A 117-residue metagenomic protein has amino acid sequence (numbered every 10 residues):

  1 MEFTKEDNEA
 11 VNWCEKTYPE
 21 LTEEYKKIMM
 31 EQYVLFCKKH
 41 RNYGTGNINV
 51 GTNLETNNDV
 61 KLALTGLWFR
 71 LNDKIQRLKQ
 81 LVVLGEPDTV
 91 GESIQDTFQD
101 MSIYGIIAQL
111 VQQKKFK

Functional and structural regions predicted by a protein language model:
M1-K117: Intrinsically disordered, low-complexity regulatory regions that flank transcription factor DNA-binding cores
